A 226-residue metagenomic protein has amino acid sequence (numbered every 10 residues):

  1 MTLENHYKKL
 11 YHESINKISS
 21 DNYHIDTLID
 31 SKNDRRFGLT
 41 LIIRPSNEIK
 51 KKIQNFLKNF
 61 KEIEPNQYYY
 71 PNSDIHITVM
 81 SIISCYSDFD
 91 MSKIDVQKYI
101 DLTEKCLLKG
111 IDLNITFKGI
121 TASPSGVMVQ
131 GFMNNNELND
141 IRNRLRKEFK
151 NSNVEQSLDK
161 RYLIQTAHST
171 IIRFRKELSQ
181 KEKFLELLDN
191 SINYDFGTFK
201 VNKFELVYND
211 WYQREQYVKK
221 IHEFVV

Functional and structural regions predicted by a protein language model:
M1-V226: Histidine-dependent nucleotide/RNA phosphoesterase domain, centered on the 2H-phosphoesterase fold with its duplicated
